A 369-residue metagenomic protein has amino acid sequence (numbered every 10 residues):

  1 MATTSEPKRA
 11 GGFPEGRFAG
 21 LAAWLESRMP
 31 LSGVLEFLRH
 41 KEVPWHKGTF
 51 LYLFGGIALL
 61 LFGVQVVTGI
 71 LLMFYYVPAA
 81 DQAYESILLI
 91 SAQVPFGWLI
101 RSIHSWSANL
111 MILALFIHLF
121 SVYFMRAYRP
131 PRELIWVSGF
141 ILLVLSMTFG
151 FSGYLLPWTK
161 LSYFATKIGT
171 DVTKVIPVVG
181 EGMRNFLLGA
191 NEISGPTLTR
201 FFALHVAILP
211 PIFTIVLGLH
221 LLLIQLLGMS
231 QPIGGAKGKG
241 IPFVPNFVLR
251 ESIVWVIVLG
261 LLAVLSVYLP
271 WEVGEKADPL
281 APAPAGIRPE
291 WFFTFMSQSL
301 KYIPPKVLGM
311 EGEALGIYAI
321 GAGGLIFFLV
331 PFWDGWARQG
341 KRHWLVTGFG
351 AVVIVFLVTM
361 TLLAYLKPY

Functional and structural regions predicted by a protein language model:
A2-Y302, E311-Y369: Membrane-embedded alpha-helical bundles that constitute the cytochrome b-like, heme-associated redox core of multi-pass
P305-K306: Membrane interface segments of multi-pass transport proteins and intramembrane proteases
